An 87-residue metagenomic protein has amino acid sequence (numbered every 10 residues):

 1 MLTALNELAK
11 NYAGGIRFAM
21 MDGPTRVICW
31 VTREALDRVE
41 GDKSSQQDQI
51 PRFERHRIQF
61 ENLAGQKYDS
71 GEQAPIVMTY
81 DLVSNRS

Functional and structural regions predicted by a protein language model:
M1-M21, T25: Short, charged/polar N-terminal "headpieces" of proteins
G14-I16, G23-V27, E72-Y80: Generic structural motif recognizing short loop/turn segments at the entrances and edges of beta-strands
W30: Short aromatic/basic micro-patch
R33: Residues immediately flanking
V39: Residues that scaffold the ATP/ADP-binding catalytic core of kinase and kinase-like folds
D42-S87: Acidic, low-complexity intrinsically disordered segments
